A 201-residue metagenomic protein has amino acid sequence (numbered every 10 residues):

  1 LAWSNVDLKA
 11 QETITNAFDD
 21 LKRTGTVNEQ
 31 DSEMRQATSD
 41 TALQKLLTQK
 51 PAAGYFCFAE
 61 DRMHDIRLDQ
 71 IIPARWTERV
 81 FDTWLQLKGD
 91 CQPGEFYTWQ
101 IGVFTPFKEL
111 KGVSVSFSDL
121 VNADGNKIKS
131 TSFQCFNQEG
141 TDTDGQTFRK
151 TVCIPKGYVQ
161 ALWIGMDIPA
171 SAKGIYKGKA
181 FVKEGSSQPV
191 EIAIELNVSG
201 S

Functional and structural regions predicted by a protein language model:
L1-N5, K9: Long, low-complexity or tandemly repetitive, helically biased scaffold regions used for multimeric assembly/adhesion
D20, G25-E29, E33-R35, D40-W84 (+3 more regions): Surface-exposed binding patches on compact interaction domains or structured appendages
G89-E95: Short, solvent-exposed loop/linker segments at the N-terminal edge of repeated beta-sheet extracellular domains
I101, A180: Conserved, mostly hydrophobic/aromatic
D167, F181-G185: Beta-strand-rich extracellular modules
A170-G178: Short glycine/proline/serine/threonine-rich loop/turn segments at secondary-structure transition edges
Q188-S201: An acidic-aromatic substrate-binding cleft motif
